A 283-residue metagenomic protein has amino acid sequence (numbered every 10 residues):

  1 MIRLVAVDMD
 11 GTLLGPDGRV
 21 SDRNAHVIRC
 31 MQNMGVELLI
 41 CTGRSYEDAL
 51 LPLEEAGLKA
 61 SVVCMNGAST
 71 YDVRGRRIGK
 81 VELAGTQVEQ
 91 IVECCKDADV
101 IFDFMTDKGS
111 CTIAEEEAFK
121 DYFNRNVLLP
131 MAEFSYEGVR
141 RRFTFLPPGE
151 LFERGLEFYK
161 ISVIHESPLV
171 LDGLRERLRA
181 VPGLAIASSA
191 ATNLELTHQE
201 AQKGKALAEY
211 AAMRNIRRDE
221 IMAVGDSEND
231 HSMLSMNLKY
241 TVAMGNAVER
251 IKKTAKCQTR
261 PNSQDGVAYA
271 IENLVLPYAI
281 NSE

Functional and structural regions predicted by a protein language model:
M1-L4, G15, V20-S21, R179 (+2 more regions): Mg2+-dependent phosphoryl-transfer enzymes with acidic/Ser/Thr/Gly-rich catalytic loops
R3-D8, I40: Short, hydrophobic/glycine-enriched beta-strand segments
D22-V127: Active-site phosphate-binding/coordination module
N24, A49-L53, L174, I251 (+1 more regions): Hydrophobic packing residues within well-ordered alpha-helices of enzyme cores
M31, T42, N66, I161 (+3 more regions): Residue-level signal for inorganic ion chemistry
G35-L39, K59-A60, K160, D219-I221 (+1 more regions): Short active-site oxyanion
C94, A98, M105-V224: Conserved acidic, metal-coordinating active-site core of Asp-based, Mg2+-dependent phosphoryl-transfer enzymes
